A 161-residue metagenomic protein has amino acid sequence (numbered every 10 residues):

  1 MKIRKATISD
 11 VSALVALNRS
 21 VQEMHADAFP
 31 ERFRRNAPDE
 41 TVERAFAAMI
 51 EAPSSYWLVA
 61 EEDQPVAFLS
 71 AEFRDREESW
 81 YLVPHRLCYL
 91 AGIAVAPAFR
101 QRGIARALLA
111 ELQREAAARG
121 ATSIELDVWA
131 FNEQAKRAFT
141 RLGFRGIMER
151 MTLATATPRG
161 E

Functional and structural regions predicted by a protein language model:
K2-A16, H25: A short beta-loop-alpha structural element at the N-terminal edge of CoA-dependent acyl/N-acetyltransferase catalytic
Q22-A45: Conserved GNAT-fold acetyl-CoA-binding loop/helix
E43-L58, Y89: A short helix-loop-beta-strand connector motif used in the catalytic cores of GNAT acetyltransferases and, in some
V59, Q64-F73, Y89, A94: Conserved beta-strand in the GNAT
Y81-P97: Conserved acetyl-CoA binding element of GNAT-fold acetyltransferases
G92-V95, Q101-R114, A118, R137 (+1 more regions): Conserved acetyl-CoA-binding loop-helix of GNAT-fold acetyltransferases
E111, L126-A135, T152-A156: Conserved beta-strand-loop-alpha-helix junction that forms the acyl-donor binding cleft
A116-D127: Conserved GNAT acetyl-CoA-binding A-motif
